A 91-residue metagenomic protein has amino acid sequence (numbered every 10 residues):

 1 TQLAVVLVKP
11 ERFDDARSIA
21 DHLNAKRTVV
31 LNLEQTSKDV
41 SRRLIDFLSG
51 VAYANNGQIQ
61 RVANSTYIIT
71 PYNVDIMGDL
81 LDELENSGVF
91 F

Functional and structural regions predicted by a protein language model:
T1-F91: Long, contiguous alpha-helical segments
